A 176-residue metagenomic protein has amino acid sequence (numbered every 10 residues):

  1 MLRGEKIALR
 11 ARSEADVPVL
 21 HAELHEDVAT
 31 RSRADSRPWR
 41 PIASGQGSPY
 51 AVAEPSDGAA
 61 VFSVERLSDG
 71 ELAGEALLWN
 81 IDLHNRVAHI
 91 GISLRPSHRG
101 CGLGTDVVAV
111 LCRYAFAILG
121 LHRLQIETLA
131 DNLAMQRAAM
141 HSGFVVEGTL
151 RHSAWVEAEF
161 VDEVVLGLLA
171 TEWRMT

Functional and structural regions predicted by a protein language model:
M1-D27, V61, E65-T176: Acyl-donor (CoA/ACP) binding surface of acyl/acetyltransferases
H21, Y50-A51: A generic alpha-helix structural signal
V28-Y50: Conserved GNAT-fold acetyl-CoA-binding loop/helix
P41-A43, E54, G70, F144: Compositionally biased, low-complexity repeat tracts
A51-S63: A short helix-loop-beta-strand connector motif used in the catalytic cores of GNAT acetyltransferases and, in some
